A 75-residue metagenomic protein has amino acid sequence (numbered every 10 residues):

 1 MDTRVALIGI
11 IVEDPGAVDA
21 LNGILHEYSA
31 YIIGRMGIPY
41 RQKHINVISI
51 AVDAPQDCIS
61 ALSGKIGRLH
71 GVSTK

Functional and structural regions predicted by a protein language model:
M1-K75: Long, contiguous binding/interaction regions
